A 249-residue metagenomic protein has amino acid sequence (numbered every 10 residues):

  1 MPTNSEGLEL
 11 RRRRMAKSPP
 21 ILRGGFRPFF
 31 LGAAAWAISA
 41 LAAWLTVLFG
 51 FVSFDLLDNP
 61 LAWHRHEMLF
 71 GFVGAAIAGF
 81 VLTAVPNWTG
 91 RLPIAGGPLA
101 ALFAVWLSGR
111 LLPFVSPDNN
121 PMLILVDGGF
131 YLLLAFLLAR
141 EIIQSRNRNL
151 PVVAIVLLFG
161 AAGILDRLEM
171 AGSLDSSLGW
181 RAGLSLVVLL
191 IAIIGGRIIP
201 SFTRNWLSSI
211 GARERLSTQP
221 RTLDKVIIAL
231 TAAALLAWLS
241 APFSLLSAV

Functional and structural regions predicted by a protein language model:
M1-V249: Hydrophobic alpha-helical transmembrane segments of multi-pass integral membrane proteins
